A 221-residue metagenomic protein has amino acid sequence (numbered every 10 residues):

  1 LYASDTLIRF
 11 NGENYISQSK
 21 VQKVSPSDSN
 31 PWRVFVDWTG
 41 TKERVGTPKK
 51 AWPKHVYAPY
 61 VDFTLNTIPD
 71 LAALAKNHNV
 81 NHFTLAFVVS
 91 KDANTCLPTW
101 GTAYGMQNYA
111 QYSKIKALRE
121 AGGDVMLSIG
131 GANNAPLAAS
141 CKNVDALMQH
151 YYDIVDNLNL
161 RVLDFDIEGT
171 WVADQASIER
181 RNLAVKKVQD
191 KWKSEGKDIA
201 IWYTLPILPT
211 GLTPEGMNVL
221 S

Functional and structural regions predicted by a protein language model:
L1-V45: Tryptophan-rich substrate-binding surfaces of secreted polymer-degrading and adhesive proteins
G46-S221: Chitinase-like catalytic core of GlcNAc-active glycosidases
